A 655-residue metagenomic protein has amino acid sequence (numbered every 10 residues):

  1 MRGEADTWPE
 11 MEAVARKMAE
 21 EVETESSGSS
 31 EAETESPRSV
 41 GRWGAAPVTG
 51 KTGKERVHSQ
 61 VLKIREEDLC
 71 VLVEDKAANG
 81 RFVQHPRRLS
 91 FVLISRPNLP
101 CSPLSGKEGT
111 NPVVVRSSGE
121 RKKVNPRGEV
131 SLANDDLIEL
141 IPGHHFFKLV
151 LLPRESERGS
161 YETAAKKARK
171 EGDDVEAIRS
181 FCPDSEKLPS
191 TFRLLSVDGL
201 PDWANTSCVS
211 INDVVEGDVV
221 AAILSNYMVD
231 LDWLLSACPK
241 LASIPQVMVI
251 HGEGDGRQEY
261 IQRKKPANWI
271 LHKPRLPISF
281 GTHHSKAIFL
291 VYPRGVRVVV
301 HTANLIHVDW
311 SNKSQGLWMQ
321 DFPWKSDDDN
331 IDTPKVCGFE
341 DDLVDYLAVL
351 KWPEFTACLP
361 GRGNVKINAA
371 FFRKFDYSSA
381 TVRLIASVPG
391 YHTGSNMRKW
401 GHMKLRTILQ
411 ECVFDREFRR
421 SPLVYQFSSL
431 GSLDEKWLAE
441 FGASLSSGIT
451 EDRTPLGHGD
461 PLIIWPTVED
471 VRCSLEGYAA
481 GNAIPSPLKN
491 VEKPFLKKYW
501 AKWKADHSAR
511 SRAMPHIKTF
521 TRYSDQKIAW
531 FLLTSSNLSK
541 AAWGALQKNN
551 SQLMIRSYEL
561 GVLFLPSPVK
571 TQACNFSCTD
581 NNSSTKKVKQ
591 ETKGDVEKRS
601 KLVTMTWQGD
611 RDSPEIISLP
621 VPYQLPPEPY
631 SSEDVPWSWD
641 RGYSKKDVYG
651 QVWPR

Functional and structural regions predicted by a protein language model:
R2-H85, S90, S102-L104, R116-G128 (+3 more regions): PLD/PLD-like phosphodiesterase catalytic module centered on the HKD motif
S95, L104-K107: Asparagine-centered strand-capping/turn motif at beta-strand->loop junctions
T110-V113: Short, solvent-exposed loop/linker segments at beta-strand-coil boundaries, enriched for Pro/Gly and Ser/Thr
